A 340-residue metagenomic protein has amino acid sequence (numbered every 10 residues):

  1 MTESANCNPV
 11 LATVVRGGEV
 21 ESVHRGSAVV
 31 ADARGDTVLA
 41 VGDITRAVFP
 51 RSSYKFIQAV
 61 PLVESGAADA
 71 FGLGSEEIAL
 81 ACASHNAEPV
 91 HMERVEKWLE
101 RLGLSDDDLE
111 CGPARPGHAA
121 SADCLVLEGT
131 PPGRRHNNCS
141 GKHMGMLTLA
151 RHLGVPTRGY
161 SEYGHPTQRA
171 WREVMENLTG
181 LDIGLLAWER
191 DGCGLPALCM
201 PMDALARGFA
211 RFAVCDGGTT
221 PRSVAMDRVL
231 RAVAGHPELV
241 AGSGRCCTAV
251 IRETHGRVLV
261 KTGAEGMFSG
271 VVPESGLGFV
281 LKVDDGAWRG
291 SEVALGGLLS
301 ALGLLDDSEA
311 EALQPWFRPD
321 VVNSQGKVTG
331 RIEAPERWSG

Functional and structural regions predicted by a protein language model:
M1-A5, G74-L185: Active-site-adjacent helix/loop patches that line small-molecule binding or acyl-intermediate pockets
M1-T45: Beta-lactamase-like hydrolase cores
G17-V20, H136, R257-K261: Short Gly/Pro-enriched turn/cap motifs at secondary-structure boundaries
V23-A28, M144, R172, E265-F268: Short glycine-rich loop/turn motifs
V41-F49, A81-H85, G129-N137, E189-P196 (+1 more regions): A short glycine/serine-rich beta->alpha loop
P50-A67: Active-site SXXK
E64-F71, G103-D107, L153-G159, H165-R172 (+4 more regions): Bacterial peptidoglycan biogenesis and beta-lactam-recognition machinery
A210-G340: Structured C-terminal helix/loop/strand segments within mature extracytoplasmic catalytic/sensor domains
